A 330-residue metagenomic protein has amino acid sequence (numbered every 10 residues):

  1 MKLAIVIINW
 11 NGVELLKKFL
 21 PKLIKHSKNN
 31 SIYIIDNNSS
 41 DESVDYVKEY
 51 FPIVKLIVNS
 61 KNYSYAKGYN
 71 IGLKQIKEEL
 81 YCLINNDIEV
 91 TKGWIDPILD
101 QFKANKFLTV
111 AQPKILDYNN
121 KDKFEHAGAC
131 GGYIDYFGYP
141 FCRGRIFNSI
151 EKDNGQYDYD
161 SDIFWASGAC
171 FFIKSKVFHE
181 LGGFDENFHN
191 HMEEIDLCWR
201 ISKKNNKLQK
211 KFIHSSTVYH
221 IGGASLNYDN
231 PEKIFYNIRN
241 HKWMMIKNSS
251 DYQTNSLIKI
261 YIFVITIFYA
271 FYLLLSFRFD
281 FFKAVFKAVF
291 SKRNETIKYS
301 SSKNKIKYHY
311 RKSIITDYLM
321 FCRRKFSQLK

Functional and structural regions predicted by a protein language model:
P21-N30: Short, acidic, metal-binding catalytic loop of nucleotide-sugar glycosyltransferases
K22, D36-V44, K61: A conserved acidic beta->alpha catalytic loop
N59-I76, N86-I88, P97: Glycine-rich, basic loop-to-helix element that forms the pyrophosphate-binding segment of sugar-nucleotide handling
Y81: Short aromatic/hydrophobic "clamp" motif used to bind/position activated sugar donors
E89-Y139: Conserved donor NDP-sugar-binding/catalytic core segment of glycosyltransferases
Y136-C142, F147-I173, I195, L226-N227: A recurrent flexible, glycine/aromatic-enriched loop bordering the glycosyltransferase active site that acts as
D158-T217: A short, conserved alpha-helix in the catalytic core of glycosyltransferases
K203-M320: Active-site-adjacent helix/loop segment of glycosyltransferases that harbors family-specific signature motifs
